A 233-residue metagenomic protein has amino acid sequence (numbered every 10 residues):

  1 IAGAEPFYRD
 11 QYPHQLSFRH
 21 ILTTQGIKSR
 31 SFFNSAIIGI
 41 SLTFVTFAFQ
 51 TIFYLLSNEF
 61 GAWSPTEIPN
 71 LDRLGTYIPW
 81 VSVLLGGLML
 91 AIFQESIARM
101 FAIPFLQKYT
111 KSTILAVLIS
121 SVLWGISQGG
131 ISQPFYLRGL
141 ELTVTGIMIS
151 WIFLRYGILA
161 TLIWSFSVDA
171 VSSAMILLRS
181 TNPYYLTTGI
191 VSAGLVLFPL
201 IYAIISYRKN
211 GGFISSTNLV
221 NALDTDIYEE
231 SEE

Functional and structural regions predicted by a protein language model:
A2-L90: Juxtamembrane helix-loop-helix connectors linking adjacent transmembrane helices in multi-pass membrane enzymes
E5, E59, E67, E95 (+2 more regions): Glutamate identity and glutamate-enriched acidic tracts
D10, D72, D169, D224-D226: Acidic-enriched, low-complexity/disordered segments with a strong bias for Aspartate over Glutamate
Q25, I37, S57, P69 (+4 more regions): Short, surface-exposed, charged/polar-biased interaction segments
W63-I214: Transmembrane helix-loop-helix hairpins at the membrane interface of multi-pass integral membrane proteins
G211-E232: Short, highly charged, low-complexity non-transmembrane loops/tails of multi-pass membrane proteins
